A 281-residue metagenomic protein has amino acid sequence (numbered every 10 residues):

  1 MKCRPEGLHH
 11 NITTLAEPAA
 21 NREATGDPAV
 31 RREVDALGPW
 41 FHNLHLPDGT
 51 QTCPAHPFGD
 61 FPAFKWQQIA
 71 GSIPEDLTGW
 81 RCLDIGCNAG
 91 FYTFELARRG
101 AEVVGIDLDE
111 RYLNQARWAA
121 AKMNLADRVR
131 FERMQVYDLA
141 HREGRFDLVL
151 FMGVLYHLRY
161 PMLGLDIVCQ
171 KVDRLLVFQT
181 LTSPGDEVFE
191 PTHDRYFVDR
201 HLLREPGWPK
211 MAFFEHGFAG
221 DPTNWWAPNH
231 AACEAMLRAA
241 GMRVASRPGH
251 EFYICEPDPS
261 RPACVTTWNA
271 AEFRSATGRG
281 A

Functional and structural regions predicted by a protein language model:
C3, G7-R145, M152, H193-H201 (+2 more regions): Conserved N-terminal segment of class I S-adenosyl-L-methionine
E110, L158-R159: A structural helix-start
Y137-L139, F146, L150-F151, R159-R279: S-adenosyl-L-methionine-dependent methyltransferase catalytic module, highlighting the catalytic core
L155: Conserved SAM-binding site of S-adenosyl-L-methionine-dependent methyltransferases, i.e., the hydrophobic residues
